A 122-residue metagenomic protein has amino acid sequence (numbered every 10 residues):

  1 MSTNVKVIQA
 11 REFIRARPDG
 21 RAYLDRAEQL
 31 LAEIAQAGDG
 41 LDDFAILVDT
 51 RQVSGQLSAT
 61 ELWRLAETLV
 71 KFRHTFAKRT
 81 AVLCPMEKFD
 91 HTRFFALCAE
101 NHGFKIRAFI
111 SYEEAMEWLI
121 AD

Functional and structural regions predicted by a protein language model:
M1-D122: Amphipathic, Lys/Arg-enriched alpha-helical "gate/interface" segment within cytosolic domains that mediates
